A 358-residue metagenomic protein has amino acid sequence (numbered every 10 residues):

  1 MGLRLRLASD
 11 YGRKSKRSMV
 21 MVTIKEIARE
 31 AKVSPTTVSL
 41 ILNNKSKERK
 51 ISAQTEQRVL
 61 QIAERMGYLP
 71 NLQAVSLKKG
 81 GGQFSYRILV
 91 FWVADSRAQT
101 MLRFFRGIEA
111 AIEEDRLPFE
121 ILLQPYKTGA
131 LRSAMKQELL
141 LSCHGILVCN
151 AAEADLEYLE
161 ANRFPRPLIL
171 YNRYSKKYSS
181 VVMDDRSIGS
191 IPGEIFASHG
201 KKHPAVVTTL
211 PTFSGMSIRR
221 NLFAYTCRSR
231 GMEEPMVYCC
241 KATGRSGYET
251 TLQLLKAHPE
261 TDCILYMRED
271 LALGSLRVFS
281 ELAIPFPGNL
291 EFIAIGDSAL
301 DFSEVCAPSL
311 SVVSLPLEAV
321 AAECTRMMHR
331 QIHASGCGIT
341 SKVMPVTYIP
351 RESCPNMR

Functional and structural regions predicted by a protein language model:
G2-M19, K79-E194, S198, T212 (+3 more regions): Alpha-helical recognition/docking segments in bacterial nutrient-uptake and carbohydrate-utilization systems
L3-K79: N-terminal helix-turn-helix DNA-binding module of bacterial transcription factors
V90, L170, A205-V206, A294: Structural beta-sheet core signal
V93-R103, I121-A130, S180-I191, V207-L252 (+4 more regions): Hinge/beta->alpha junction and helix N-cap segments in small-molecule ligand-binding domains
H144, K202-H203, E233, D262: Short acidic/polar active-site loop segments enriched in Thr and Asp
E157-R166, A224, S275-P285: Glycosyltransferases and closely related glycan-assembly transferases that use nucleotide-activated donors
L255-R358: Flexible loop/turn connectors
